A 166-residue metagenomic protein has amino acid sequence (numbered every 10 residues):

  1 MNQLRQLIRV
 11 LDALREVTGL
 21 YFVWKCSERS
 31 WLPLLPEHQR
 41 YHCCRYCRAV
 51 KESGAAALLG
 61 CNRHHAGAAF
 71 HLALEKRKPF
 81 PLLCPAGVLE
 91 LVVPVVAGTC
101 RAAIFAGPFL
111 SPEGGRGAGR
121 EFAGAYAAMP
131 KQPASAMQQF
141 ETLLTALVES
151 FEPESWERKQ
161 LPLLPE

Functional and structural regions predicted by a protein language model:
M1-T18, A102-E166: Juxtadomain coupling helices with adjacent low-complexity linkers
L4-G87: Structured interaction and signal-relay segments at domain junctions
W31, L35, E90, L161-P165: Short, surface-exposed, charged/polar-biased interaction segments
L35, C44, K78, V93 (+2 more regions): Intrinsic-disorder/low-complexity coil detector
Y46-A49, V95-A97, R116-R120: Surface-exposed beta-strand edges and their flanking turn/coil or helix-capping segments
F80, C84-V96, C100-G114: A short beta-strand signature within small-molecule sensing/ligand-binding domains used in signal transduction
